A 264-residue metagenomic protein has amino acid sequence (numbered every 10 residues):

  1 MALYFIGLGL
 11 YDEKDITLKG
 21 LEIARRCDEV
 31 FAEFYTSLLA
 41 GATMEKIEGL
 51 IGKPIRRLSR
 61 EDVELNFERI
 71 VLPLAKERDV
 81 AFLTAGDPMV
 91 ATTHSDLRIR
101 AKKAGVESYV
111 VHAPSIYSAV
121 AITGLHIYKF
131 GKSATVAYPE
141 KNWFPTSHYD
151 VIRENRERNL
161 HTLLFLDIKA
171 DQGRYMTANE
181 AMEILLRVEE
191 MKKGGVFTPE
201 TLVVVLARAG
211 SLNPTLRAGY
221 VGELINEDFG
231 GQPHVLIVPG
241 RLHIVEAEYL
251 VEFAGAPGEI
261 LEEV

Functional and structural regions predicted by a protein language model:
M1-E107: Class I S-adenosyl-L-methionine
A2-Y4, D28-E29, P54-R56, D79-F82 (+5 more regions): Structural motif
T36, D87, P114-I116, K169-A170 (+1 more regions): Short beta-alpha junction loops
D62-E64, S115, A134, G210 (+1 more regions): Residue-level detector of flexible, active-site-proximal loop/helix-junction positions within diverse enzyme catalytic
D62-N66, P73, H112-A119, E263-V264: Ser/Thr/Gly-rich flexible loops in soluble cytosolic domains mediating phosphotransfer, phosphorylation
R69-K76, I122-I127, F144-D150, L216-L224: Short, surface-exposed amphipathic charged segments that create phosphate/polyanion-binding patches used for binding
V80, N155-V264: A contiguous loop/helix-start segment that scaffolds small-molecule binding in enzyme catalytic cores
G86-T162: Class I SAM-dependent methyltransferase SAM-binding "motif I" and its flanking Rossmann-like core
